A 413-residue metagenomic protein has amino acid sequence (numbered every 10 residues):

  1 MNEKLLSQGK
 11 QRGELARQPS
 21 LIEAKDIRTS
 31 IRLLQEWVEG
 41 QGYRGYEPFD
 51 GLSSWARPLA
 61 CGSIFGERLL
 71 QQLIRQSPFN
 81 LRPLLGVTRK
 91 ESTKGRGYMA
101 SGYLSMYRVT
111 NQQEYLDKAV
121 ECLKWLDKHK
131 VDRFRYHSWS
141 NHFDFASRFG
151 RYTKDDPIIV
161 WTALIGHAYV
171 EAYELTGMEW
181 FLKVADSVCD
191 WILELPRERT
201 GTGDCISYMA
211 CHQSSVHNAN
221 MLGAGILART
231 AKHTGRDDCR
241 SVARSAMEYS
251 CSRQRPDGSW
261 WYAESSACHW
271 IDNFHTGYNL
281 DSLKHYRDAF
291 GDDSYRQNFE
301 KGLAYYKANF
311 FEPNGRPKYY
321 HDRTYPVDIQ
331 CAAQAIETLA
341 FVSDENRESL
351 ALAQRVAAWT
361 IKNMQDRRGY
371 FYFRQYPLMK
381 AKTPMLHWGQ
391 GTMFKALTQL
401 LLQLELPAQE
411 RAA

Functional and structural regions predicted by a protein language model:
N2-A413: Glycan-recognition and catalytic cores of secretory/periplasmic carbohydrate-active enzymes
